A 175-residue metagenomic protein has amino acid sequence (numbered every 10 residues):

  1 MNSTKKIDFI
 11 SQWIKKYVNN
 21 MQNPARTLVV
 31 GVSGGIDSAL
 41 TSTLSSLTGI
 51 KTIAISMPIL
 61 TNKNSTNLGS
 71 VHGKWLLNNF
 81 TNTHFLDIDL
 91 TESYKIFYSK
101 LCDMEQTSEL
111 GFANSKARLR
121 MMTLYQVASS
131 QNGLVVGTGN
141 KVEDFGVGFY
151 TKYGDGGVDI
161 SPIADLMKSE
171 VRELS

Functional and structural regions predicted by a protein language model:
M1-F149: ATP-dependent adenylation/nucleotidyltransferase module used to activate substrates
L134-S175: Catalytic subdomain that performs nucleotidyl-dependent activation
